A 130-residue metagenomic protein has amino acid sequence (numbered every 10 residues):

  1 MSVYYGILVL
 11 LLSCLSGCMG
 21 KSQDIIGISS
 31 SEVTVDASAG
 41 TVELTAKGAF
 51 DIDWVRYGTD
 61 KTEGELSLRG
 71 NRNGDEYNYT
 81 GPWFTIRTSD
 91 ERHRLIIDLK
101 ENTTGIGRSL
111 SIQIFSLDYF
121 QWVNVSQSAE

Functional and structural regions predicted by a protein language model:
S2-V9: Sec-dependent signal peptide recognition, specifically the positively charged N-region followed immediately by
C14-G17: C-terminal motif of bacterial Sec signal peptides marking the signal peptidase cleavage site
M19-S22: Bacterial signal peptide processing site
S29-L44, F84: Short beta-strand segments of immunoglobulin-like
V42-L44, L95, L110-I114: Buried hydrophobic-core signal for structured, non-transmembrane domains
G48-I96: Surface-exposed binding patches on compact interaction domains or structured appendages
T104-D118: A short beta-strand micro-motif common to beta-rich folds, especially ectodomain repeats
D118-E130: C-terminal edge beta-strand
